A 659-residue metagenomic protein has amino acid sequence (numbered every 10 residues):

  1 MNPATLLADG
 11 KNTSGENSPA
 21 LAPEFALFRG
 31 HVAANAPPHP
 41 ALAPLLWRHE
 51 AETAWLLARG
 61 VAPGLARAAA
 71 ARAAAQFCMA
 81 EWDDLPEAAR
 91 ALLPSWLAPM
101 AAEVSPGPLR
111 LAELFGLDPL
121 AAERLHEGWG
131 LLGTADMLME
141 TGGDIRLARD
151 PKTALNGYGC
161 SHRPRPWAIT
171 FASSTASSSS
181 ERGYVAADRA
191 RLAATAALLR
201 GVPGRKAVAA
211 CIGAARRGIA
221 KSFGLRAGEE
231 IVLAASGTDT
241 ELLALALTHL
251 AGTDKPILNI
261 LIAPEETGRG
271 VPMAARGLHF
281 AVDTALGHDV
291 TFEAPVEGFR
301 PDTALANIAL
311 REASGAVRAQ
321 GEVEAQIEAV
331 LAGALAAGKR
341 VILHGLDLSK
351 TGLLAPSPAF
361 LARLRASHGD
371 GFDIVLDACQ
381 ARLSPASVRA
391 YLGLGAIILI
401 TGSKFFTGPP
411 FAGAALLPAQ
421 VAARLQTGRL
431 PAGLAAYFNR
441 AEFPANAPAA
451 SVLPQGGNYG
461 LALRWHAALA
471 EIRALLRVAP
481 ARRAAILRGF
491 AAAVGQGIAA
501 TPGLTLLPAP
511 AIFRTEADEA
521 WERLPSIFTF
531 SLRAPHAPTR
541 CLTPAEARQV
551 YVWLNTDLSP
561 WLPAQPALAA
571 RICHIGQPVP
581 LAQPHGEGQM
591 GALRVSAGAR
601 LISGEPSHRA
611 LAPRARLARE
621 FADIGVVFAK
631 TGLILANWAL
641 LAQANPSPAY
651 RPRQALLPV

Functional and structural regions predicted by a protein language model:
M1-K11, G15-A58, L65-E81, L85 (+1 more regions): PLP-dependent enzyme catalytic core of the Aspartate aminotransferase-like
S18, A22-F25, R29-V32, A36-H39 (+9 more regions): Terminal low-complexity/disordered tails
L27, H31-P37, L42, L46 (+9 more regions): Conserved core segment of the aminotransferase class I/II
L46-G157, P164, S174, G183-D239 (+5 more regions): Conserved N-terminal alpha-helix of the aminotransferase class I/II PLP-enzyme fold
S161-R205, A209, A306-I342: Low-complexity, highly charged intrinsically disordered N-terminal segments that act as targeting/localization
V232-P448: Conserved PLP-enzyme active-site core in the AAT-like
S403-W521, R619-A622, V627, L656: Active-site C-terminal subdomain of aminotransferase-like
R477-Q589: Conserved small-domain helix->loop->beta segment predominantly found in fold-type I
